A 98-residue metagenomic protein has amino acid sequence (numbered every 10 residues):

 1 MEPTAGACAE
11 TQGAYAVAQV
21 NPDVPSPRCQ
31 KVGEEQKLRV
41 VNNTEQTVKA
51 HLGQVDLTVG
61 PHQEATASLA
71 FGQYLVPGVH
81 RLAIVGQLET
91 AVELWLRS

Functional and structural regions predicted by a protein language model:
E2-E35: N-terminal edge beta-strand
S26, G53, S68-L69: Short, solvent-exposed loop/turn positions at domain surfaces that link secondary-structure elements or cap domain
C29-K31, T58, Y74: Residue-level "contact hotspot" at macromolecular interaction interfaces
E34-Q36, Q46, A65, T90: Envelope-exposed proteins and targeting segments
V40-T44: Asparagine-centered strand-capping/turn motif at beta-strand->loop junctions
T47-D56: Short, surface-exposed beta-strand/strand-loop-strand elements in extracellular ectodomains
P61-S98: Extracellular/periplasmic metallocenter environments
